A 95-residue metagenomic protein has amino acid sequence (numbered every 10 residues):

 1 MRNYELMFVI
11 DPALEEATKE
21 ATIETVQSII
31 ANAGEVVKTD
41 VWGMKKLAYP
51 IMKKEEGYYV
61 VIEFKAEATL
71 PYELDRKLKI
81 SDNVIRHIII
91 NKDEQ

Functional and structural regions predicted by a protein language model:
R2-Q95: Structured, basic alpha/beta domains of bacterial-type, RNA-associated proteins
